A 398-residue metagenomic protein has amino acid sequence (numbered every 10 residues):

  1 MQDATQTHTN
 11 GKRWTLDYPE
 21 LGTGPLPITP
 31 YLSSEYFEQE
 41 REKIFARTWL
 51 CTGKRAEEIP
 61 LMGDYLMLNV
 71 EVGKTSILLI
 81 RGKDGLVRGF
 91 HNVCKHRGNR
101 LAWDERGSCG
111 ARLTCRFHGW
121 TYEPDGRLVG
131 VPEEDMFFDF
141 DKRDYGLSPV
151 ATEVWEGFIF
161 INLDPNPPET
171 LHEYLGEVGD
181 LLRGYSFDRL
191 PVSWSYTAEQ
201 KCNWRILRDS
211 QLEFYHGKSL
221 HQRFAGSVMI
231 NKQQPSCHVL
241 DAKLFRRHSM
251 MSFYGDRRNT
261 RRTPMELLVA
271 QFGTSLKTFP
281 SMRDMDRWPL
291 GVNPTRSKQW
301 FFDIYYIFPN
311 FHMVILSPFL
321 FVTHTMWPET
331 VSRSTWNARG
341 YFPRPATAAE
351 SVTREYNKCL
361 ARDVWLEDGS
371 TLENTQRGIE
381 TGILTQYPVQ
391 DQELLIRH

Functional and structural regions predicted by a protein language model:
M1-T5, P27: N-terminal low-complexity, Ser/Thr- and acidic-residue-enriched intrinsically disordered segments
Q2-D3, G22, L32: A noncatalytic interaction/capping subdomain that flanks phosphate/NTP-handling catalytic cores
N10-I28, D188: Short, contiguous pre-domain boundary segments
L26-G73, L78: Non-catalytic accessory segments flanking enzyme active sites
R47-K54, P60-L61, V131-M136, Y305-N310: Short Pro/Gly-enriched beta-strand edge/turn motifs at strand-loop
T52, L101, L128, L384 (+1 more regions): Short clusters of hydrophobic/aromatic residues that line enzyme substrate/ligand-binding pockets
E58-P165, E169-L181: Rieske [2Fe-2S] iron-sulfur-binding domain
L86, N92, E153-V154, F158-H398: C-terminal catalytic domain of Rieske-type non-heme iron oxygenases
